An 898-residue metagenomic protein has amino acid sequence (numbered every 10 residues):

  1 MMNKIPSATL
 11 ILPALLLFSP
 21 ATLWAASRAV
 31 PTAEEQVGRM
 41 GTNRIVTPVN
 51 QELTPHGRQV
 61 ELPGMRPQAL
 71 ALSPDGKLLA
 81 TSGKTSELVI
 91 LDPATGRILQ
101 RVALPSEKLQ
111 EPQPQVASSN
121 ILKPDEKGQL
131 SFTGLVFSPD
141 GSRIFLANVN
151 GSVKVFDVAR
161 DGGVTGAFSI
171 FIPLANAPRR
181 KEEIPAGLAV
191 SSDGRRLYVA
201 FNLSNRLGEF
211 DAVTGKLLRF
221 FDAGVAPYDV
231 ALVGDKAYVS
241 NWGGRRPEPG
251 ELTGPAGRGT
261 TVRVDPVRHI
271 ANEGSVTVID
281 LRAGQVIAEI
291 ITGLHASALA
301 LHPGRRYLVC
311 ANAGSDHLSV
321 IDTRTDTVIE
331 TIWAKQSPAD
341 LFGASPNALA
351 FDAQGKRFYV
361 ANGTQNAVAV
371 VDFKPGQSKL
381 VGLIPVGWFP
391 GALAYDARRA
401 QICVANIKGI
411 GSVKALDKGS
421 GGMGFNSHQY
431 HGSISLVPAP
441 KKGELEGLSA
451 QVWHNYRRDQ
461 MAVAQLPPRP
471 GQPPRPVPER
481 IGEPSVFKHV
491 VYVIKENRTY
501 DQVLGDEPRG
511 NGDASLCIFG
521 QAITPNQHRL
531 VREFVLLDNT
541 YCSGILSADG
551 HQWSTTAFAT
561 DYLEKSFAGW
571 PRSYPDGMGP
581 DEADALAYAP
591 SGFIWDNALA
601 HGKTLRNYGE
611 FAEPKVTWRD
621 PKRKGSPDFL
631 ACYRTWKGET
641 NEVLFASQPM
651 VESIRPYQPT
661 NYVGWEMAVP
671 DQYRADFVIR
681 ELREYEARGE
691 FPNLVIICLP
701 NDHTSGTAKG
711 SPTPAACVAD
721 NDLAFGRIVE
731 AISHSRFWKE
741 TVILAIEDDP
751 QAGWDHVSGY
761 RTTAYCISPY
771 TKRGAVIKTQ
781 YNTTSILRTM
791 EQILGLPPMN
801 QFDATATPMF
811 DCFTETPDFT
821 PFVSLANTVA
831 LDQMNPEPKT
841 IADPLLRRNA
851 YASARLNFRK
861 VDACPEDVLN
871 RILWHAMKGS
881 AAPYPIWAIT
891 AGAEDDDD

Functional and structural regions predicted by a protein language model:
M1-I11: Bacterial N-terminal signal peptides that target proteins for export
T9-T22: Bacterial N-terminal signal peptides
L10-I11, L53, S427, S547 (+1 more regions): A generic structural signal for short, non-catalytic loop/turn and secondary-structure boundary residues
L17, V30-A33, Q792: Compositionally biased, intrinsically disordered low-complexity regions
S19, T325, K374-Q377, H601 (+2 more regions): Short, structurally constrained coil/turn elements that cap an alpha-helix or connect an alpha-helix to the following
A21, N272, Y430, K739 (+1 more regions): Residue-level signal for beta-strand positions within conserved beta-sheet cores that form or flank
A25-P474: Predominantly soluble domains enriched in secretory-pathway, periplasmic, or organellar proteins
S449-D898: N-terminal pro-sequences and low-complexity stem/linker regions of secreted or lumenal proteins
